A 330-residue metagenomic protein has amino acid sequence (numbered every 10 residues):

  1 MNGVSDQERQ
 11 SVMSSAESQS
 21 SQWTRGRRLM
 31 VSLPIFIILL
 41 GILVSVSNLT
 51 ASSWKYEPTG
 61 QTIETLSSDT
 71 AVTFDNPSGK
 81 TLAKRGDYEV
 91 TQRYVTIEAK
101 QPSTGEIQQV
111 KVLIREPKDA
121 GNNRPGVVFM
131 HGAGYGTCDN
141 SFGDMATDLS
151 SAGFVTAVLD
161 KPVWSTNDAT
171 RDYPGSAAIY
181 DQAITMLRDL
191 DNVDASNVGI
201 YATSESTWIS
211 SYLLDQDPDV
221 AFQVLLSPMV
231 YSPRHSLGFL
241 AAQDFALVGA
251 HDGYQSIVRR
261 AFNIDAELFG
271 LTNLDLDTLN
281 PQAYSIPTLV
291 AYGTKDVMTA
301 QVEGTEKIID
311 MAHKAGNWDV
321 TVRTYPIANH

Functional and structural regions predicted by a protein language model:
N2-T91: N-terminal targeting or regulatory segments adjacent to alpha/beta-hydrolase or S9 domains
D69-N122: N-terminal cap/lid segment of alpha/beta-hydrolase-fold proteins
A120-N123, G132-A152, A157, P162-S165 (+1 more regions): Short substrate-entry loop that stabilizes the transition state in hydrolases
T170-D191: Alpha/beta-hydrolase active-site loop
N192-S204: Alpha/beta-hydrolase fold nucleophile elbow
Q216-I264: Hydrolase active-site cap/lid region
Y284, V290-Y292, D296: Short beta-strand/loop motif that positions the catalytic acidic residue of the alpha/beta-hydrolase fold
V297-T305: Conserved alpha/beta-hydrolase "acid-adjacent" motif
